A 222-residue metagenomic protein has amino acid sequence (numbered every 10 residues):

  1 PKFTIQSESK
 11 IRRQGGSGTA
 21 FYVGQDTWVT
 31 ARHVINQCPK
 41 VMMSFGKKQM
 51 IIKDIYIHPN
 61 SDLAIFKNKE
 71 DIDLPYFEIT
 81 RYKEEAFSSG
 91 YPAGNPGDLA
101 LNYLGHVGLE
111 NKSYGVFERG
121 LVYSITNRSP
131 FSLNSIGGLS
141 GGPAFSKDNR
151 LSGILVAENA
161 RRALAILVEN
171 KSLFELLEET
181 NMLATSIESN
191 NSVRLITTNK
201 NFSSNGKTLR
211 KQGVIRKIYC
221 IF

Functional and structural regions predicted by a protein language model:
K2-R12, A64, N68-D73, D98-I187: Active-site region of chymotrypsin-like
F3-A31, Q49-I51, G141, N201-G206: A conserved glycine-rich beta-strand in the N-terminal activation segment of trypsin-fold
Q14, Y22, Y56-P59, T80-R81 (+3 more regions): Extracellular/periplasmic catalytic domains that process cell-envelope and extracellular macromolecules
G15-S17, V23-D71, Y82-A86: Catalytic-histidine neighborhood of serine endopeptidases, predominantly the chymotrypsin-like S1/PA family
A20, D26, T30, F66 (+5 more regions): Terminal peptide-recognition signature
V34-N36, Y91-P96, E158-N159: Short, charged beta-turn/beta-strand-edge "cap" motif at the junction between a beta-strand and an adjacent loop
F77-N111: Short glycine/Trp-rich loop-beta-loop segment that forms part of the substrate-binding cleft
N127-P130, M182-F222: PDZ/PDZ-like groove recognition
